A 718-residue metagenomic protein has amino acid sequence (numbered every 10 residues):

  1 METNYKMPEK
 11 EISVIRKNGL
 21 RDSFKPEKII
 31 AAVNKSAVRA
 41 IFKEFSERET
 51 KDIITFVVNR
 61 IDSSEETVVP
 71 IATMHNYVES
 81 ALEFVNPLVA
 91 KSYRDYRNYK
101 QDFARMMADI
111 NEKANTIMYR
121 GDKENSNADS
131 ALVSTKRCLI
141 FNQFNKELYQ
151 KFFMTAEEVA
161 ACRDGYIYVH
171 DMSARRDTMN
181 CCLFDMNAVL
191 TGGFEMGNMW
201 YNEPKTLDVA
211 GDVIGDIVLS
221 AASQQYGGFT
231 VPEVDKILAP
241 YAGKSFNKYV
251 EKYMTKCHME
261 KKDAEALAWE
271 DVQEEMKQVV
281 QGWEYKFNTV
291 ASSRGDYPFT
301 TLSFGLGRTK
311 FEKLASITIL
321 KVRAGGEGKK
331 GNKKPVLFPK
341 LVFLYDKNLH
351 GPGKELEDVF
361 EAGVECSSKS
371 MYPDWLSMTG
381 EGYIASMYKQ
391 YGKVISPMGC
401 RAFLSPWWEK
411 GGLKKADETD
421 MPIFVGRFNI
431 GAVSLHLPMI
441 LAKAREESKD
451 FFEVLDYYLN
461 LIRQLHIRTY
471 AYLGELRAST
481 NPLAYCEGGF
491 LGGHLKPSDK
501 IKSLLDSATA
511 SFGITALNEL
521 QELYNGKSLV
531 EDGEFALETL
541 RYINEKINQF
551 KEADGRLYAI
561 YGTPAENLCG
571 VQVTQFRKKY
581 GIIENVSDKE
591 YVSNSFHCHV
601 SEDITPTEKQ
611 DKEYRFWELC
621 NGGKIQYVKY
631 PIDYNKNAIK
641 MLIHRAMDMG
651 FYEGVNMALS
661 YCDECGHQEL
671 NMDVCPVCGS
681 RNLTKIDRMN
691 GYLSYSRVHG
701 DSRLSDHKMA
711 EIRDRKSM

Functional and structural regions predicted by a protein language model:
E2-I117, D701, K708-R713: Charged, amphipathic alpha-helical regulatory modules used for macromolecular assembly or allosteric control
I12, F56-D62, T300-S303, E519-G526 (+1 more regions): Short, hydrophobic beta-strand segments
N86, A104, A291, H466 (+2 more regions): A structural signal for well-ordered alpha-helices, especially hydrophobic packing surfaces of coiled-coils
D109-D506, K527-L529, G533-R688, S694: Conserved catalytic cores of very large enzyme subunits
M276, E284, L523, S702 (+1 more regions): Metallocofactor- and cofactor-centric catalytic cores in central/energy metabolism, strongly enriched
A510-L523, R541: Contiguous, well-ordered alpha-helical segments that form the cores/surfaces of helical PPI scaffolds
V677-M718: Long, charge-rich boundary regions
